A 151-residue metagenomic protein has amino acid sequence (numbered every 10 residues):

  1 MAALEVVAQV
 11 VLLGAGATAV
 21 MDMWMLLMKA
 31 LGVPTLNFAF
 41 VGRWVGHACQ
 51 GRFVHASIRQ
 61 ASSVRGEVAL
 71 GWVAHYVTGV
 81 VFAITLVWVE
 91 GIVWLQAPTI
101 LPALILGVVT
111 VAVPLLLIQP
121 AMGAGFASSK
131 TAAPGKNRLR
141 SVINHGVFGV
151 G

Functional and structural regions predicted by a protein language model:
M1-G151: Juxtamembrane/disordered regions of integral membrane proteins
